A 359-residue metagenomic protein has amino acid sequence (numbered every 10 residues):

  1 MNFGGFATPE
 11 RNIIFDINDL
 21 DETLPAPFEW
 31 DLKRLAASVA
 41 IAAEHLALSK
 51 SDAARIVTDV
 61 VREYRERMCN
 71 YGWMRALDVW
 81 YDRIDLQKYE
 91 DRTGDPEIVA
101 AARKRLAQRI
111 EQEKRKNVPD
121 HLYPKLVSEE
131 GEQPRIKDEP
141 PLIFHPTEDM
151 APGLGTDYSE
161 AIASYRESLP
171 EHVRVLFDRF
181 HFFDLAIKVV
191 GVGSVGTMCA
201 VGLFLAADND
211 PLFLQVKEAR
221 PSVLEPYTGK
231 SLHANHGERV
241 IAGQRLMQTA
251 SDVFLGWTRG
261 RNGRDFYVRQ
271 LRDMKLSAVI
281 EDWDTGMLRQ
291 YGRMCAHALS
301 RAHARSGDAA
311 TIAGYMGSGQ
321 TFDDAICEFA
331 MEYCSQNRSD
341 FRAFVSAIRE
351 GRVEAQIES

Functional and structural regions predicted by a protein language model:
M1-R115, E160-S359: Conserved ATP-binding subdomain of kinase catalytic cores across diverse folds
Q87-Y158: Long, low-complexity segments enriched in small/aliphatic residues
